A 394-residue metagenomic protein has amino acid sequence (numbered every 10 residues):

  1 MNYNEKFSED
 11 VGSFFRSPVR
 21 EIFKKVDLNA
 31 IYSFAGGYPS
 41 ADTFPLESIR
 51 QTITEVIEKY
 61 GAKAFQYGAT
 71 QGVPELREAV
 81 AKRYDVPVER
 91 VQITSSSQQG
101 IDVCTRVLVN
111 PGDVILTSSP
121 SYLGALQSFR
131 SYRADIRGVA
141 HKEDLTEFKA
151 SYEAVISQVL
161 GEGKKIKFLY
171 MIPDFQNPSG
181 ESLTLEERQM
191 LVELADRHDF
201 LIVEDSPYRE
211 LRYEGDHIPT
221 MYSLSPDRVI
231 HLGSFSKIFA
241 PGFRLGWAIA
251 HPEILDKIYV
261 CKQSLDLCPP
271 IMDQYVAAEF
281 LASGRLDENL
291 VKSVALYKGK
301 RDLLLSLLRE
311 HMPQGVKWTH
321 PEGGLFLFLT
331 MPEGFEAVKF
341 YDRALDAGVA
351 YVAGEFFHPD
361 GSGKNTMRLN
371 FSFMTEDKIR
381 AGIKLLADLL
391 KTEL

Functional and structural regions predicted by a protein language model:
D10-S96, V103, A282-S283, E288 (+2 more regions): N-terminal small-domain helix-loop-helix segment of the aminotransferase-like
K63-H198, R209-L224, R228-I230, Y297 (+1 more regions): Conserved core of the PLP fold type I
D205: Glycine-centered flexible beta-alpha turn that most often forms the glycine-rich phosphate-binding loop
R228-A295: Conserved core segment of the aminotransferase class I/II
I249, F328-T330, N370-S372: Short hydrophobic/aromatic beta-strand micro-patches that form the beta-sheet surface supporting nucleotide- or nucleic
A278, A295-L305, K317-T330, F340: Conserved glycine-rich beta-strand-loop-beta hairpin in the small C-terminal domain of fold type I
F335-F340, D377-A381: Short, conserved charged micro-motifs
D346-A347, P359-L394: PLP-dependent enzyme catalytic core of the Aspartate aminotransferase-like
